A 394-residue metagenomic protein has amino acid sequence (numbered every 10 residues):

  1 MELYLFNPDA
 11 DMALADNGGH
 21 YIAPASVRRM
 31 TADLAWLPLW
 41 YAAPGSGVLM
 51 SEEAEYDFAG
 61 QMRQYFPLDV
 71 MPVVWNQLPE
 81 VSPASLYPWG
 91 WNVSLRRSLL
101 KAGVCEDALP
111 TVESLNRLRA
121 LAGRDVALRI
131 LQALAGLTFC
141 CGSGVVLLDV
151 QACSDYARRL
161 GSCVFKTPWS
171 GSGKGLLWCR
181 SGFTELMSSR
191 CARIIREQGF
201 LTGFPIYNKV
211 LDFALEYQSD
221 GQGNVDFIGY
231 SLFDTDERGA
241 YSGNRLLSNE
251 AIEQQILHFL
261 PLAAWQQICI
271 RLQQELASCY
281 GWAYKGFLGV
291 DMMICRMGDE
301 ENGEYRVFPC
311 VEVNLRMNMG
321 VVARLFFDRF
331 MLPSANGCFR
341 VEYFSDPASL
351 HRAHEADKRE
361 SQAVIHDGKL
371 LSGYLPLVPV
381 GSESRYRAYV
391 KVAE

Functional and structural regions predicted by a protein language model:
M1-P44: N-terminal-proximal low-complexity accessory segments that begin disordered and transition into the first
V27-Y41, L49-D155: Conserved N-proximal alpha/beta basic substrate-recognition cap immediately N-terminal to, or forming the N-lobe
A157-W178, I195-K209, V290, E312: ATP-grasp fold ATP-binding core
C163-M187, A214, E237-I256: Glycine-rich phosphate-binding loop of ATP-grasp-fold ATP-dependent ligases
L186-S242, M293-G298, G303-C310, N318: Phosphate-binding site of ATP-dependent enzymes
Q198-F200, F204-P205, F227, A240-Y305 (+1 more regions): A long amphipathic alpha-helix within ATP-dependent nucleotide-binding catalytic cores
Y217-L272, N314-R340: ATP-dependent carboxylate/phosphate-activation module, predominantly the ATP-grasp catalytic core and closely related
L332-E394: Peripheral (often C-terminal) accessory segments that flank ATP-dependent C-N-forming ligase machineries
